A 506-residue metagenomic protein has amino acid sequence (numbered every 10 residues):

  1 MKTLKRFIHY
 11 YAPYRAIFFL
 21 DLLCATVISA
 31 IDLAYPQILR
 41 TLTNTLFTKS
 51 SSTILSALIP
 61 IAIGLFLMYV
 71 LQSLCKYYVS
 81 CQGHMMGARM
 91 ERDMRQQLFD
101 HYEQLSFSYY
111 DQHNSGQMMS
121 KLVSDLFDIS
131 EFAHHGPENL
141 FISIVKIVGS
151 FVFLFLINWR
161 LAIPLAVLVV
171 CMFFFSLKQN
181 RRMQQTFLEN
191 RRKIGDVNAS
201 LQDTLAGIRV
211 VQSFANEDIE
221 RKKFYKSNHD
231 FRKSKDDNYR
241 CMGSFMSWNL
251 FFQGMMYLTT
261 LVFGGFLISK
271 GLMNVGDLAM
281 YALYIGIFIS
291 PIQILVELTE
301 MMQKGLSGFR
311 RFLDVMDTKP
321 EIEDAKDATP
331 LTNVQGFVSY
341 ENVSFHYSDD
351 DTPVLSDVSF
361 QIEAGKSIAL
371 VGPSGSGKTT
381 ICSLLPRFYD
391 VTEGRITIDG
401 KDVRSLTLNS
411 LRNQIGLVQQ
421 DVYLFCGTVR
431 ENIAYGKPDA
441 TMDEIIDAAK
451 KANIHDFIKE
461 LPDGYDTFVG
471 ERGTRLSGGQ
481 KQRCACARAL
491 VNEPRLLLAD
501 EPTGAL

Functional and structural regions predicted by a protein language model:
P13, I17-V27, L65-M68, E138-E189 (+1 more regions): Transmembrane helices of ABC transporter permease
A16, F107-S108, S124-A133, P137 (+9 more regions): An intracellular "coupling" helix at the cytosolic face of ABC transporter transmembrane type-1 domains
F18-Y78, F155-R160, G271-V275: Transmembrane helix-loop-helix hairpins at lipid-water interfaces of multipass membrane proteins, especially the type-1
G64-Q72, K76, V169-F173, M242-M256 (+1 more regions): Hydrophobic alpha-helical segments in the permease module
K193, N216, R240, F288-V315: Cytosolic ends of transmembrane helices, especially the final helix of ABC transmembrane type-1 domains
L331-K481, N492-P494, L506: ABC-type nucleotide-binding domain
C486: Hydrophobic anchor residue at the start of the ABC signature
L497-D500: Catalytic Walker B motif of ABC-type/P-loop ATPase nucleotide-binding domains
